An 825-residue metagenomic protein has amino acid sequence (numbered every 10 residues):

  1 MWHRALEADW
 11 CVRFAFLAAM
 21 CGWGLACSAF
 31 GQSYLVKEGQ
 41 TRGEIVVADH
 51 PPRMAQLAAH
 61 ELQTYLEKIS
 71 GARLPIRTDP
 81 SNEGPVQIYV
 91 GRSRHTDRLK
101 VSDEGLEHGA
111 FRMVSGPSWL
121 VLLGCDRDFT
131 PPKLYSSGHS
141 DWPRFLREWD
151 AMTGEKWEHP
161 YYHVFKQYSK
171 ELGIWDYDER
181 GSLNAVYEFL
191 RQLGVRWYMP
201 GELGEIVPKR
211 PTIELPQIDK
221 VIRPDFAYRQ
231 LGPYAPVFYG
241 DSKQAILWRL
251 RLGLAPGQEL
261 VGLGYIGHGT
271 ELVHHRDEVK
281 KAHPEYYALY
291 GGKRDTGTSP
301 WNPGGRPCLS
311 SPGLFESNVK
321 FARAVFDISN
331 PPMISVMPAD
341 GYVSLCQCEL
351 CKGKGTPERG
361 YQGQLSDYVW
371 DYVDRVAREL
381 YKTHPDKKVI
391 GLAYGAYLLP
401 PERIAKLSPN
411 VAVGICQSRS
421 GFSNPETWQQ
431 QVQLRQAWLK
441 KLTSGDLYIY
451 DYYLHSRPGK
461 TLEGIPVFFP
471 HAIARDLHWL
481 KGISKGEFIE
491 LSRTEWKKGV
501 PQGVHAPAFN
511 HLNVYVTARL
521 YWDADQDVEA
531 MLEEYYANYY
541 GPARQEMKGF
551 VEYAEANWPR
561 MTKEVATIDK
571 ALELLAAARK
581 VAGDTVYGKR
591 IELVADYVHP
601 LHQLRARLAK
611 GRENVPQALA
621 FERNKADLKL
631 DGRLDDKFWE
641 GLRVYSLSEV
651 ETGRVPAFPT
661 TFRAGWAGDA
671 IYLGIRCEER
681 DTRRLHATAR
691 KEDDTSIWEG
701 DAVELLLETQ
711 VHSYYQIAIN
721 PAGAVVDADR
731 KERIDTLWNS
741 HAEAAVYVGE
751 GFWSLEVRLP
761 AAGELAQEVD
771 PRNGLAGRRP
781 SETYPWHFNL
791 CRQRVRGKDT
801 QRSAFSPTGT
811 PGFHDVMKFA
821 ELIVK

Functional and structural regions predicted by a protein language model:
F16, M20, C27-R112, C125 (+1 more regions): Acidic, contiguous N-terminal accessory segments
E61, Y65, E104-V369, Y381 (+2 more regions): Feature activates predominantly on carbohydrate-active enzymes
L66, N318, L380, V413 (+2 more regions): Conserved, mostly hydrophobic/aromatic
S310, L314-E316, A324, Q430-A543: Structured mid-domain segments that build the active-site/substrate or prosthetic-cofactor binding neighborhood
V373-P400, D446-L454, I489: Aromatic-lined carbohydrate-recognition surfaces of secreted/lumenal glycan-active proteins
I390-R419, T461-F468, G503-N510: Substrate-binding cleft/loops of secretory-pathway carbohydrate-active enzymes
S484, A508-A618: Catalytic domains of carbohydrate-active enzymes that cleave complex glycans
G611-K825: Structural preference for beta-rich elements and adjacent junctions enriched in aromatics
